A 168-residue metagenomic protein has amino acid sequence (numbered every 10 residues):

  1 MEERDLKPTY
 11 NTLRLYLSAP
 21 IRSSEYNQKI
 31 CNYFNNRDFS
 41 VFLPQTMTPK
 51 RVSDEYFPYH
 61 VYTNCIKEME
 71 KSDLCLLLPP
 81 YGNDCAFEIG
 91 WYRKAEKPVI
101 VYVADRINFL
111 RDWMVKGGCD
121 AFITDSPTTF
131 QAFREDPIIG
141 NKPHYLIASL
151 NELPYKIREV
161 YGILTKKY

Functional and structural regions predicted by a protein language model:
M1-Y168: Conserved catalytic or regulatory cores that recognize and/or transform ribose-phosphate-containing ligands
